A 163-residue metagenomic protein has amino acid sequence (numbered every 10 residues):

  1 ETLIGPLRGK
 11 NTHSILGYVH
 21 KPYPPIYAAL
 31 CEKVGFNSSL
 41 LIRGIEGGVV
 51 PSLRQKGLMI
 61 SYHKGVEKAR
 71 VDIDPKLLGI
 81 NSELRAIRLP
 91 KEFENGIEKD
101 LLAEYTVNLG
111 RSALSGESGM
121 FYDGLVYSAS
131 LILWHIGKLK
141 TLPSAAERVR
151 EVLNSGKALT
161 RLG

Functional and structural regions predicted by a protein language model:
T2-G163: Glycine-rich anion-binding loops and their surrounding alpha/beta cores
